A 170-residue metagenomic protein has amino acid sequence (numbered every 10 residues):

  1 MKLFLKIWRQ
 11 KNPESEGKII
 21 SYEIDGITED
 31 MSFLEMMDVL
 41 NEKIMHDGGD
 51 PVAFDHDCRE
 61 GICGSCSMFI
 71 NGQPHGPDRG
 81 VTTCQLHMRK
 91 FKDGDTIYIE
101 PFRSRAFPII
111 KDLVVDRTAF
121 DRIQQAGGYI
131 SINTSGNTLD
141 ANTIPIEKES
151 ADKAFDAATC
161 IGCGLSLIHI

Functional and structural regions predicted by a protein language model:
M1-E60, G64, F69-T159, G164-L165: Non-ligating segments of multi-cofactor redox enzymes
H169-I170: Conserved small/polar residues in nucleotide/adenosyl-binding loops
